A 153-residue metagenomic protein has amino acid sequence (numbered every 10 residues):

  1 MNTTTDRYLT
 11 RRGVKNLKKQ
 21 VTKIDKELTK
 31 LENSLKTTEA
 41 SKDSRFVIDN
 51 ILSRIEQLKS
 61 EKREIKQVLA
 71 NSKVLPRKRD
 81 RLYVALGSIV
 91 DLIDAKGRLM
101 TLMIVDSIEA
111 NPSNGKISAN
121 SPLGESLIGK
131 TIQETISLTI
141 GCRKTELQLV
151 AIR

Functional and structural regions predicted by a protein language model:
M1-N71: N-terminal intrinsically disordered, low-complexity, charge/repeat-rich segments that act as generic
P76-R143, L147: Non-DNA-binding regulatory cores of transcription-related proteins, predominantly C-terminal effector-binding
Q148-I152: C-terminal tail/sorting-segment detector
